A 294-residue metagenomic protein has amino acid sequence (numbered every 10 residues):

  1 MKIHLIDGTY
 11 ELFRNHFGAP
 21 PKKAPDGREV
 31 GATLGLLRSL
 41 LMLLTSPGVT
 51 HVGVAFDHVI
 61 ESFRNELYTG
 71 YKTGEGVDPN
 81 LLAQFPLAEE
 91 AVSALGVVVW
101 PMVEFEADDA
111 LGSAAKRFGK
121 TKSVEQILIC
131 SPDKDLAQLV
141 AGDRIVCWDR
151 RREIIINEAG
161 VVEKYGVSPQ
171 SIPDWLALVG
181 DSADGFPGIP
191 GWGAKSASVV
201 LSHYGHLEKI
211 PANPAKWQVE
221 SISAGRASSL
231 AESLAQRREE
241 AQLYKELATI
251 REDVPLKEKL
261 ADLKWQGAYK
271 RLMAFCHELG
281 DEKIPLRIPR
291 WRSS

Functional and structural regions predicted by a protein language model:
M1-D57, F63-Y68: Non-catalytic, usually N-terminal nucleic-acid engagement modules in DNA/RNA processing proteins
Y10-E11, V59-E61, K134-L136, R152: Conserved nucleotide-binding/hydrolysis micro-motifs of P-loop NTPases
K22-K23, G74-K257, E282: Extended two-metal-dependent nuclease catalytic cores across DNA- and RNA-processing enzymes
A32, L81, W265: Charged, low-complexity surface patches
G70-K72: Nucleotidyltransferase catalytic core that binds NTPs
Q236-R237, L243-S294: Low-complexity, acidic/Ser/Thr- and charged residue-rich accessory regions of DNA metabolism proteins
